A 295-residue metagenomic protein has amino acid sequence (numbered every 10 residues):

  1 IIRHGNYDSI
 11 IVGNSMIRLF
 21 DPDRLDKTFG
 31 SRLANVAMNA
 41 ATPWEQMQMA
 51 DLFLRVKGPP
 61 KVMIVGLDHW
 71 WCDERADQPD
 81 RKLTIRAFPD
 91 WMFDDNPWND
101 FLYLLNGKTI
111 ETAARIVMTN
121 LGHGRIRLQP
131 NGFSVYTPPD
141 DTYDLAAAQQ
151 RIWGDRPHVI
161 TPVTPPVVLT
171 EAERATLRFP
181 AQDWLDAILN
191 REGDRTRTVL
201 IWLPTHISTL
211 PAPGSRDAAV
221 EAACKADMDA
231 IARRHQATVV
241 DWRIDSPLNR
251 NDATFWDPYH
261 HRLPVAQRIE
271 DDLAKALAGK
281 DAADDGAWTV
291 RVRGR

Functional and structural regions predicted by a protein language model:
I1-D8, V56-G58, D284-R295: N-terminal secretory targeting modules
G5-F101: Membrane-embedded segments
L19-F20, W71-R75, I207-P211, L248-R250: Short catalytic/ligand-binding loop motif for oxyanion handling, primarily in non-cytosolic enzymes, centered on
M47, R178-D186, D217-M228: Well-ordered, non-membrane alpha-helical segments in soluble/globular domains
V65-W70, I201-H206, W242-D245: Short loop/turn segments at strand-loop or loop-helix junctions that form parts of catalytic or ligand-binding pockets
L67, D80-R197, G286-R295: Secreted/periplasmic serine-hydrolase-like ester/acetyl group-modifying domain
R191-R216: Active-site segments of SGNH/GDSL-like serine hydrolases that catalyze O-acetyl group transfer/hydrolysis on lipids
R216-A219, A223-R295: C-terminal regions of proteins
